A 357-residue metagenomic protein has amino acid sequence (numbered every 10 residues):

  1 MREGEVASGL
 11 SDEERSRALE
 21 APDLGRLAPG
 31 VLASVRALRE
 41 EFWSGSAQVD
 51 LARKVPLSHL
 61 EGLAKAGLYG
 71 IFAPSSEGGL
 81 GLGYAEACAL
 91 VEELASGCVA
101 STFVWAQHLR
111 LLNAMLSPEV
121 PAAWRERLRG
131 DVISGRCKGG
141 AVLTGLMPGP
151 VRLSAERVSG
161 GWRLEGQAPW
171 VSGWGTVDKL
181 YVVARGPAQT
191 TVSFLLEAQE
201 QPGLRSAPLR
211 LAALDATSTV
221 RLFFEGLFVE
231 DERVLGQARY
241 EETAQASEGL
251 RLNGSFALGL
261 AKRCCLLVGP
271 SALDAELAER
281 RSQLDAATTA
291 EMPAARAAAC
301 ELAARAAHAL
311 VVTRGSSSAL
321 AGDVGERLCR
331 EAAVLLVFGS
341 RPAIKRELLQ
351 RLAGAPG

Functional and structural regions predicted by a protein language model:
R2-S76, L80-A89, L252-G357: Alpha-helical interface subdomain recognition
K54-E165, W170: Glycine-rich flavin
P118-P121, V158-S159, R185-A188, A198-Q201 (+1 more regions): Short loop segments at secondary-structure junctions
V132-I133, E156-R157, S172-T176, G186-A188 (+1 more regions): Solvent-exposed alpha-helices and their adjacent loops that cap or buttress functional pockets in soluble metabolic
R152, V192-L195, R221: Well-ordered beta-strand positions in beta-sheet-rich domains
S159-R163, K179, T219: A generic structural signal for beta-strand entry/edge sites
Q167-E200: DPxDG-like acidic metal-binding loop motif
S206-S282: Glycine-rich beta->alpha junctions and the first turn(s) of the following alpha-helix
